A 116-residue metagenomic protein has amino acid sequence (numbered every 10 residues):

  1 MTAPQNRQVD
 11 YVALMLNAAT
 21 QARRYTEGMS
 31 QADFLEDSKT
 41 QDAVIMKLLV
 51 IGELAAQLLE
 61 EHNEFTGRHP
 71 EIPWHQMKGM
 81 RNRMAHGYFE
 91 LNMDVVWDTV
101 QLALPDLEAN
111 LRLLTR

Functional and structural regions predicted by a protein language model:
M1-R116: Solvent-exposed interaction patches of small proteins and small membrane subunits
